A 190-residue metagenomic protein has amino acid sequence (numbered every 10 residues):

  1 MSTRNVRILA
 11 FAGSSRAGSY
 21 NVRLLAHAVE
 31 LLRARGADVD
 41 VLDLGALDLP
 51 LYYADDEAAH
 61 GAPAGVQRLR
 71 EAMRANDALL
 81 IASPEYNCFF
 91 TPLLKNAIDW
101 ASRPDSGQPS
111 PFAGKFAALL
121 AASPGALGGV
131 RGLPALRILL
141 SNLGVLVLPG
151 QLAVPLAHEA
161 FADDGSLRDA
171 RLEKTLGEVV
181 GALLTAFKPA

Functional and structural regions predicted by a protein language model:
S2-A37: N-terminal beta1-alpha1 ligand-phosphate binding loop
S2-N5, L9, L146-A190: Glycine-rich phosphate/pyrophosphate-binding loop and the adjoining helix
R7-S14, A118-A121, G165: Short beta-strand segments enriched in small/hydrophobic residues
I8, N21, L25, V66 (+5 more regions): A general structural signal for well-ordered alpha-helical segments in protein cores
L44-G61, A160-D164: N-terminal beta-loop-helix "entrance" segment that forms/cooperates in small-molecule cofactor or anionic ligand
G61-L143: Helix-loop-strand module that forms the ligand-binding subsite of alpha/beta enzymes
